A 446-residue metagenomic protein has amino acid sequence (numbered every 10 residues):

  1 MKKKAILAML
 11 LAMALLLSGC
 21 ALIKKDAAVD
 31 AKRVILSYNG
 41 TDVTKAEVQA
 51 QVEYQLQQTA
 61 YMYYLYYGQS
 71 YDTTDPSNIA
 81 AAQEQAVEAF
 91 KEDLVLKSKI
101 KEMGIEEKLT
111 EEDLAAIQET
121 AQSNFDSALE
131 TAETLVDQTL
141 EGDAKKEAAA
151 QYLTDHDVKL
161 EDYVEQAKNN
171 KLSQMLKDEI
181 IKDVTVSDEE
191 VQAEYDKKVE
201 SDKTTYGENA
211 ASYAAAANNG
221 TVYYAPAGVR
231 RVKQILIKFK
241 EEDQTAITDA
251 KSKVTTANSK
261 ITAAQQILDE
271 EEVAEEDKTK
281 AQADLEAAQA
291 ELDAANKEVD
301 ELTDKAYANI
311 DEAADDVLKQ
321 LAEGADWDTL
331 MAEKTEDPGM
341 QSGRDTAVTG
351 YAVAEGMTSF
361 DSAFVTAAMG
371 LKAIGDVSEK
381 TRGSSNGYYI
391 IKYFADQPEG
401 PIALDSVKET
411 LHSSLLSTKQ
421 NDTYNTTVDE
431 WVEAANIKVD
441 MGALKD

Functional and structural regions predicted by a protein language model:
M1-E84, E88, K197, A215-P226 (+6 more regions): Short, low-structural-confidence N-terminal segments
L11-L15, N39-L56, K101, E107-K108 (+11 more regions): Solvent-exposed loop/turn and edge beta-strand elements of beta-rich ligand-binding domains
K25-V164: N-terminal targeting/tethering segments
R33-N39, D72-V87, S98-E107, Y152-T154 (+10 more regions): Second-shell loop/turn segments in exported
A46, A50-Y54, A81-A89, D93-S98 (+23 more regions): Solvent-exposed, polar/charged alpha-helical surfaces in well-ordered, non-transmembrane soluble domains, broadly
E112-F125, A210, R344-G350, K445-D446: Short linear loop/turn motifs
Q138-T139, D143-N170, Q174, V191-Q192 (+5 more regions): Proteostasis/folding factors centered on peptidyl-prolyl cis-trans isomerases
